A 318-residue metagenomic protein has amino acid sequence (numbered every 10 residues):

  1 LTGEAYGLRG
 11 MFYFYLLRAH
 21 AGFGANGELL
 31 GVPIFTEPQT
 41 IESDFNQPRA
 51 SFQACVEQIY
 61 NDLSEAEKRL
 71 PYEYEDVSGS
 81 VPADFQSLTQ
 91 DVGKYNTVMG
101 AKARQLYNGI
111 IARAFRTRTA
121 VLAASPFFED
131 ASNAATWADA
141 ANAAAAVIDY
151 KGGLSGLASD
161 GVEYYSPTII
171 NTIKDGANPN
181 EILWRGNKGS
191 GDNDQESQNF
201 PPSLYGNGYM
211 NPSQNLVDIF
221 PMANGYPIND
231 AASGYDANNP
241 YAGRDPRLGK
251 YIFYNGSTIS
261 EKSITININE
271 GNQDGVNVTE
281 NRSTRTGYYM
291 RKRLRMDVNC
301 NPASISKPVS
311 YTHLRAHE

Functional and structural regions predicted by a protein language model:
L1, N46, A50-Q53, N224-G243 (+2 more regions): Acidic, glycine-rich segments characteristic of secretory precursors and extracytoplasmic regions
L1-G7, F14-P202, G206-N207, N301-Y311: Structured, solvent-exposed acidic/aromatic patches
A141, E181, S213-Q214, D245: Alpha-helix initiation and N-capping motif
W184-G189, A223, Y251-S257: Structured loops at beta-to-helix junctions and adjacent beta-edge loops in soluble globular domains
Y205-A223, N272-T279: Short, cationic low-complexity segments
Y235-Y311: Flexible, polar/acidic helix-loop-strand segments at domain edges
T312-E318: Conserved small/polar residues in nucleotide/adenosyl-binding loops
